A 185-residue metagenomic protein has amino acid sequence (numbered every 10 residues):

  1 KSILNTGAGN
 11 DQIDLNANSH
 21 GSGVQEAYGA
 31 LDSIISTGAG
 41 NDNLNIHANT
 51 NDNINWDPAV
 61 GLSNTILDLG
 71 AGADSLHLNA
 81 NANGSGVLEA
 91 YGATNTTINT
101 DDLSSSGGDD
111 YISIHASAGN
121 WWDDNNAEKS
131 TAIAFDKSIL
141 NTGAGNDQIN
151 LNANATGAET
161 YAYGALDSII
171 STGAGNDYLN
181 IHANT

Functional and structural regions predicted by a protein language model:
K1-E26, D32, E159, Y163-T185: Low-complexity/repetitive intrinsically disordered segments
S2, N10-Q12, S33, N41-L44 (+10 more regions): Acidic Asp/Glu-based divalent-cation binding sites
L4, V24, Y28-I35, A59-L67 (+6 more regions): Glycine-rich beta-solenoid repeat tracts in large extracellular/virion proteins
T6, N16-N18, N43-N45, N49-N53 (+8 more regions): Intrinsic low-complexity, intrinsically disordered segments enriched in polar/basic residues
G7-G9, G38-G40, G70-G72, S106-G108 (+4 more regions): Conserved consensus positions within extracellular tandem repeat modules
L15-E26, N51-D57, L78, N83-L88 (+2 more regions): Acidic/polar low-complexity surface segments
Y28, N43, H47, V60 (+10 more regions): Tyrosine-centered aromatic motifs in long, intrinsically disordered, low-complexity repeat arrays
